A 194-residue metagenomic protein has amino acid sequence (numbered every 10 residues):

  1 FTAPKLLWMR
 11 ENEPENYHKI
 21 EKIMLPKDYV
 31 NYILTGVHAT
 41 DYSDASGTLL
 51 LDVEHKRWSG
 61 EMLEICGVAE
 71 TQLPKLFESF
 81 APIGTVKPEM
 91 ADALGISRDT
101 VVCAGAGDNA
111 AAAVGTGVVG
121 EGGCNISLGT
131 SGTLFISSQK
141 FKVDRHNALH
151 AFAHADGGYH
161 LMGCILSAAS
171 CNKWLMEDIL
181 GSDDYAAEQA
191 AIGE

Functional and structural regions predicted by a protein language model:
A3-T40, L49-G60, E64-I65, P82 (+1 more regions): Active-site core segments that coordinate phosphate-bearing ligands/cofactors across diverse enzyme families
S46: Active-site-proximal beta-alpha loop/turn segments in soluble metabolic enzymes
C66-A81: A conserved helix-loop-beta module that forms one wall/lid of the active-site cleft in ATP-utilizing catalytic domains
